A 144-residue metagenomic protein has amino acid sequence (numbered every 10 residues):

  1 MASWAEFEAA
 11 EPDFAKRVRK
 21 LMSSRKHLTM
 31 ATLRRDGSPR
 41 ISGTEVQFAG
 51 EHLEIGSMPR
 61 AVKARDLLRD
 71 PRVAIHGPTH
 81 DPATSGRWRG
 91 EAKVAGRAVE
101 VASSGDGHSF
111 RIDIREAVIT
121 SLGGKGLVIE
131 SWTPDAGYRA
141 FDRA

Functional and structural regions predicted by a protein language model:
M1-S24, G137-R139, A144: Extreme N-terminal tail/first-helix region
W4-A5, P59-V118, G123: Short, structured beta-strand-loop surface elements
D13-F14, K20, R25, L33 (+2 more regions): Short, functionally important structural connectors and interaction interfaces within domains
K20-M22, D36-S38, E45-Q47, R65-D66 (+1 more regions): Short, conserved, surface-exposed binding loops centered on an aromatic residue
R25-P59, I75-G77: Short beta-strand segments
I41-G43, E91-A95, I129-S131: Well-ordered beta-strand positions in beta-sheet-rich domains
T44, F48, K63-A64, K93 (+1 more regions): Alpha-helix boundary/capping detector
F110-R115, G124-A144: Flexible glycine-rich active-site/ligand-binding loops centered on an Asp-His dyad
